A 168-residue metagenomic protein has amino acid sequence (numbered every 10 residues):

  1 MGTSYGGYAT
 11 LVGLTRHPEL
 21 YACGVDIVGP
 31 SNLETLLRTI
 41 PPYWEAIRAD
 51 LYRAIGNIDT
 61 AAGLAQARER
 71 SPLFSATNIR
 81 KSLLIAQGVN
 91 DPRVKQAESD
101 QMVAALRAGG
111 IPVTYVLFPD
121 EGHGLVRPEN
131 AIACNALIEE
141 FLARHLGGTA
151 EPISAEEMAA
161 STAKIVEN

Functional and structural regions predicted by a protein language model:
M1-N168: Active-site-proximal cap/loop segments of hydrolase catalytic domains
